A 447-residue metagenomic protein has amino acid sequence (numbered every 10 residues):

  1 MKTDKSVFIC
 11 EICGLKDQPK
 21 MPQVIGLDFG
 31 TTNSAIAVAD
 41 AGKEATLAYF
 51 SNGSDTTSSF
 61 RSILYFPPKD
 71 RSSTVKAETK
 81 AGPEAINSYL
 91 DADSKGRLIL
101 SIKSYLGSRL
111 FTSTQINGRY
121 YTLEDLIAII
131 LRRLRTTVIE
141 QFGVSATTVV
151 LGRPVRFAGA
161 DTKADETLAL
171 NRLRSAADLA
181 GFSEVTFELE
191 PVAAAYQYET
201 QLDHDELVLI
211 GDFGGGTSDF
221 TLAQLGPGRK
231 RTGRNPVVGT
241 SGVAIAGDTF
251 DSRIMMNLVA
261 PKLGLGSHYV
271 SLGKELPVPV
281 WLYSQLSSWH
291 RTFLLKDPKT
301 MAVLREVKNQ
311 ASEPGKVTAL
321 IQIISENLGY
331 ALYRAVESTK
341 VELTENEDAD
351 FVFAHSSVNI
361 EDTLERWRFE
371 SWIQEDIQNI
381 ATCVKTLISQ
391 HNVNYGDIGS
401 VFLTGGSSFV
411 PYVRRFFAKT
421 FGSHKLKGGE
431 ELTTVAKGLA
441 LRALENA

Functional and structural regions predicted by a protein language model:
V7-T56, I86-I210, Q224-A244, I360-H391 (+2 more regions): N-terminal phosphate-binding loop and flanking beta/alpha elements of the actin-like ATPase fold
S34-V38, S62-Y65, D219-L222: Short beta-strand scaffold segments in enzyme catalytic cores
I63-A77, T249, R253, N257-K262: P-loop NTPase motor core
G216-T221, A436: Short glycine/serine/threonine-rich phosphate/pyrophosphate-binding segments that cradle anionic phosphate groups
T217-S218, K296-E306, T404-F409: Core structural elements
L225-H355: Phosphate-binding glycine-rich/basic clefts of nucleotide- and phosphate-handling proteins, predominantly
M255-A260, G264-L265, K419, S423 (+2 more regions): Short, well-ordered loop/turn and helix-capping segments at boundaries between secondary-structure elements and domains
